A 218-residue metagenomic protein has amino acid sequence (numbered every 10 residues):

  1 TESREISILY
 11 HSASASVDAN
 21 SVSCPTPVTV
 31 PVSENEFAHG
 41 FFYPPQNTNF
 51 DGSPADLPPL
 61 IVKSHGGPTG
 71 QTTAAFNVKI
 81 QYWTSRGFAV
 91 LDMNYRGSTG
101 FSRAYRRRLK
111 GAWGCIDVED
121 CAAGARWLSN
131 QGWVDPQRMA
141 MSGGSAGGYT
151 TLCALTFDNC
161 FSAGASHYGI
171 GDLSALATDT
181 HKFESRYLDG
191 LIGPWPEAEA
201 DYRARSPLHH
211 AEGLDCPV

Functional and structural regions predicted by a protein language model:
T1-E2, T72, G97: A flexible loop/linker signature enriched in serine peptidases of the S9 family
T1-G52, V78-Q81, S85, S174 (+1 more regions): Non-catalytic accessory segments flanking enzyme active sites
V30, G40, V62, W83 (+3 more regions): Conserved hydrophobic/aromatic pocket- or pore-lining residues that grip, position, or stack substrates in active sites
P44, G52-G66: Short beta-strand element of the alpha/beta-hydrolase
G66-G70, V90: Serine-hydrolase catalytic-loop signature spanning alpha/beta hydrolases and amidase-signature enzymes
T69-A75, G100: Glycine/threonine-rich flexible loop motifs
A74-N94: Short amphipathic alpha-helix adjacent to the substrate-entry channel of hydrolases
D92-V218: Active-site-proximal cap/loop segments of hydrolase catalytic domains
